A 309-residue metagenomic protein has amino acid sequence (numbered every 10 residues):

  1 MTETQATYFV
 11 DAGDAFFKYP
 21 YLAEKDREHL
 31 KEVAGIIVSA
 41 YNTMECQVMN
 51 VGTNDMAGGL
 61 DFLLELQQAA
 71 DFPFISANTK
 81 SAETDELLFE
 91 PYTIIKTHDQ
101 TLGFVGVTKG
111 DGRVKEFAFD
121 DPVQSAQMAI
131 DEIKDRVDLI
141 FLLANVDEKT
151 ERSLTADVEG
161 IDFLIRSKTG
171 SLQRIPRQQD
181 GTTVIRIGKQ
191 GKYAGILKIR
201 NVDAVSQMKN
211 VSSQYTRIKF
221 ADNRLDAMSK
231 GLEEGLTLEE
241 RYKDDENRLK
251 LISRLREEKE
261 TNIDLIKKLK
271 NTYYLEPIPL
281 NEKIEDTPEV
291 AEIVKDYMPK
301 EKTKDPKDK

Functional and structural regions predicted by a protein language model:
M1-K309: Acidic, metal/ion-coordinating pockets
